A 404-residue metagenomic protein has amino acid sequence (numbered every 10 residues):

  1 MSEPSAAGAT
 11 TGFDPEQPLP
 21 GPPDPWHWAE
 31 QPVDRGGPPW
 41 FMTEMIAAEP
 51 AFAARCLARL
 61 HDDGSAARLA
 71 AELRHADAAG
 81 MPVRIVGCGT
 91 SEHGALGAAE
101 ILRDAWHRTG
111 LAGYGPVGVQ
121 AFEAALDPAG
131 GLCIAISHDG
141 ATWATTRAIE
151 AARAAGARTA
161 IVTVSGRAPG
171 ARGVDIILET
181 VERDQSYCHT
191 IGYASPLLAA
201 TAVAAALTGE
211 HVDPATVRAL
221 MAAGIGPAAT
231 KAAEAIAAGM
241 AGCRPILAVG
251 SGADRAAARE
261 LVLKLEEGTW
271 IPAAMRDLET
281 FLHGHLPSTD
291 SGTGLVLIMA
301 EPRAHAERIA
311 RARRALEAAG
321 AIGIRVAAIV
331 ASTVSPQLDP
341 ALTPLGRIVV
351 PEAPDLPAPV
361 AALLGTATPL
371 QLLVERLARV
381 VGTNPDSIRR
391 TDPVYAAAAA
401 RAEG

Functional and structural regions predicted by a protein language model:
S2-A79, I191-A215, G404: Cofactor-/ligand-binding subdomain signature composed of acidic, glycine-rich, tryptophan-containing flexible loops
P32, G36-P39, T43, C88 (+6 more regions): Hydrophobic alpha-helical scaffolding
A48-A58, D62-G64, D77-C133, A160 (+3 more regions): Anionic-ligand anchoring segments at beta-strand to alpha-helix junctions in alpha/beta enzyme folds, i.e., glycine
A54-L73, A215-G250: Cofactor-pocket helix-loop regions in the catalytic cores of large enzyme subunits
A76-A222, G292, I298-D355, Y395: Glycine-rich phosphate-binding loops that contact phosphosugars or nucleotide phosphates
V203-A238, G382-G404: Internal, active-site/partner-interface "lid" segment
T230-I236, E260, E279-G284, A312: Glycine-rich, charged/polar anion/phosphate-binding loops that engage phosphate groups from diverse ligands
E352-G404: Peripheral docking tails and interdomain loops at the edges of cofactor- or intermediate-handling domains
